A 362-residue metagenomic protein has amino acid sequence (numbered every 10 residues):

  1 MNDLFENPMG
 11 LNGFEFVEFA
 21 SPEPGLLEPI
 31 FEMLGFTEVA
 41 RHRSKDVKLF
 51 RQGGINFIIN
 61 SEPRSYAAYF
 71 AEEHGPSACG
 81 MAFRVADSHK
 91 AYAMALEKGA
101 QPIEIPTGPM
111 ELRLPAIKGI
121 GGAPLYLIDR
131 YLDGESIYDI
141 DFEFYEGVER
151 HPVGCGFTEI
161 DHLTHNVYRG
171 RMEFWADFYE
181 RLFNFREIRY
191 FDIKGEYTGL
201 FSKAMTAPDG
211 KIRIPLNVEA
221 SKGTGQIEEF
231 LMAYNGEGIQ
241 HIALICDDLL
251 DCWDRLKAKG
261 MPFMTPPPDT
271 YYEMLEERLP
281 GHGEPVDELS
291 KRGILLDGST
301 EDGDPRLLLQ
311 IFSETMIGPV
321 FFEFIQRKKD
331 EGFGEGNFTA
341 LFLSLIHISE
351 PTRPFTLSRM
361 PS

Functional and structural regions predicted by a protein language model:
M1-E143, H162, R169: An N-terminus-focused feature that recognizes amino-terminal "leader" regions
L27-E32, A95, Y179-E180, L256 (+2 more regions): Conserved active-site tyrosine of GNAT-family acetyltransferases
L34-A71, R113-G134, Y138-F142, I188-A233 (+2 more regions): Conserved short beta-strand elements that form part of the metal-binding/catalytic scaffold of enzyme active sites
P76-G80, V85, D161-R169, F178 (+2 more regions): Acyl-donor binding region in acyl/amide transferases
G99-I103, N184-F185, G260-M264: A common structural junction motif
V153-P208: Loop-centered beta-sheet repeat module
G332-S349: Acidic/histidine-enriched, glycine/proline-rich intrinsically disordered or flexible terminal extensions
I346-E350, P354-S362: Single conserved hydrophobic/aromatic residue that forms the stacking wall/gate of nucleotide- or nucleobase-binding
